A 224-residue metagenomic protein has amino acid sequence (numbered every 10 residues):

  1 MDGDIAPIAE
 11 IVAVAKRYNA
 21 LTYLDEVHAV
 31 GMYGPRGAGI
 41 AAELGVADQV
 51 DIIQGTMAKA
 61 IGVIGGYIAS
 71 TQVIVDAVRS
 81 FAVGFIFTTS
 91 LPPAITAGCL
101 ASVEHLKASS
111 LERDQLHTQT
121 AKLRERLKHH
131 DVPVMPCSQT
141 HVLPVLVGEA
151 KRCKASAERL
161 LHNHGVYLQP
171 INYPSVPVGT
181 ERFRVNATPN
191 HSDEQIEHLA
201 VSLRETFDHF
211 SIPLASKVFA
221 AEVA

Functional and structural regions predicted by a protein language model:
M1-N19, R152-C153, E194: Active-site core of PLP-dependent enzymes with the aminotransferase class I/II
R36, A42-A77: Active-site PLP attachment segment
Q54, T88-T89, P133-S138: Short beta-strand
I64-G65, A82-L91: A short glycine-threonine-serine/GTX helix/turn-capping micro-motif
A69, P144-L146, N186-T188: Short hydrophobic/aromatic beta-strand micro-patches that form the beta-sheet surface supporting nucleotide- or nucleic
L100-Y167: Conserved PLP-dependent catalytic core of the aminotransferase class-I/II
N163, S175-A224: PLP-dependent enzyme catalytic core of the Aspartate aminotransferase-like
